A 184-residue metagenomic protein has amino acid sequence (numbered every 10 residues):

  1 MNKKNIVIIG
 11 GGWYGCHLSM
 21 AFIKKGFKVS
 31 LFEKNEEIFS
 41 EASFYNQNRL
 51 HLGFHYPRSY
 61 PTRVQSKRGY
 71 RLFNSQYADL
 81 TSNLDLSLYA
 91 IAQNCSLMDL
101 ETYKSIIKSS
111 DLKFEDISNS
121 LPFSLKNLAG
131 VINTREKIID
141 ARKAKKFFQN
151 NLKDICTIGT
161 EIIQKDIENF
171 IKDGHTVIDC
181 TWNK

Functional and structural regions predicted by a protein language model:
K4-S30: N-terminal Rossmann-like FAD-binding beta1-loop-alpha1 element of flavoenzymes
G10, E33, A92: Short beta-strand/turn micro-motifs composed of small residues that flank or help shape donor/cofactor-binding pockets
Y14, E37, N183: Conserved Rossmann-like nucleotide-cofactor binding loop
I23-Y45: Glycine-rich FAD pyrophosphate-binding loop
Q47-G130: Dinucleotide-binding Rossmann-like beta1-alpha1 core, especially the glycine-rich loop that anchors the ADP
N133-I138: Glycine-rich "substrate-gating" loop/helix at the edge of Rossmann-like oxidoreductase active sites
I139-K184: Predominantly flavin-linked oxidoreductase catalytic cores and closely associated redox partners
